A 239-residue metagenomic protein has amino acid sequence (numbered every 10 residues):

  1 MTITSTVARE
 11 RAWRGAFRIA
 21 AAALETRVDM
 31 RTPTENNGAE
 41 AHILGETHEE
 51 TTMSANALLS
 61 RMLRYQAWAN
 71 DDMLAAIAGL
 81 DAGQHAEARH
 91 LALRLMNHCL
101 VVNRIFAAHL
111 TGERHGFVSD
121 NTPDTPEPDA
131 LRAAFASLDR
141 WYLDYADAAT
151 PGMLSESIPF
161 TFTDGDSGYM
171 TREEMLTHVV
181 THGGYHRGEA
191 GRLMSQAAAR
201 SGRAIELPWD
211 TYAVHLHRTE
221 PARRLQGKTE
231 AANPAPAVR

Functional and structural regions predicted by a protein language model:
M1-P33, N37, H42-H48: N-terminal, intrinsically disordered, basic low-complexity segments enriched in Arg/Pro/Ser/Thr
A12, A20-A23, P33, A39 (+1 more regions): A short, highly charged, low-complexity intrinsically disordered segment
D29, T51-T52, R61: Residue-level detector of intrinsically disordered terminal segments
T47-A57: Extreme N-terminus of proteins, especially the signal/transit-peptide cleavage junction and the first residues
A55, L59-M62, E127, L131: Residue-level preference for long, well-ordered alpha-helices that form the structural scaffold of enzyme catalytic
S60-N121, T163-E230: Short, contiguous alpha-helical
H115-S155: Helix-adjacent hinge/juxtasegments
P151-S157, G202-L207: A short coil-to-beta-strand element that immediately follows conserved catalytic motifs
